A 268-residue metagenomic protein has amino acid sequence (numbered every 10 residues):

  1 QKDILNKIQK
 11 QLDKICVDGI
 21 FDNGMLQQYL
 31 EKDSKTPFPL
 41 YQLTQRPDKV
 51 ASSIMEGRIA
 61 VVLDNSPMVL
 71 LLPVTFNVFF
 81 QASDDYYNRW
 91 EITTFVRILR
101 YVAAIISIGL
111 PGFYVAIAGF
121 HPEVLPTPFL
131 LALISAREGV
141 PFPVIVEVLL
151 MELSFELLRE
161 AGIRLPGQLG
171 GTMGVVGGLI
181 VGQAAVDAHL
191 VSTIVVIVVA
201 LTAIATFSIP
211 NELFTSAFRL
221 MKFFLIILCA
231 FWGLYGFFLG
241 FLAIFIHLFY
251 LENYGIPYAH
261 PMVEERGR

Functional and structural regions predicted by a protein language model:
Q1-E147, Y254-R268: Cytosolic regulatory modules rich in charged/polar residues
I106, I145, L149, M173-V176 (+2 more regions): Residue-level signal for the membrane-embedded core of alpha-helical transmembrane segments, especially mid-helix
G112, L153-E160, L179-Q183, A203-F207 (+3 more regions): Alpha-helical transmembrane segments of multipass membrane proteins
H121-T127, P143-F155, A188-V199: Hydrophobic, membrane-facing alpha-helical anchors
H121-V124, A136, A161, L165 (+5 more regions): Membrane-interface elements of multi-pass transporters and channels
P141-F142, I163-V175, A188-I194, E212-A217: Short, non-helical or kinked segments that cap or interrupt transmembrane helices
L149, L153, T172-I180, V199-L201 (+1 more regions): Hydrophobic alpha-helical segments embedded in the membrane of multi-pass proteins
T193-R268: Hydrophobic alpha-helical transmembrane segments of membrane transport and translocation systems, primarily multi-pass
